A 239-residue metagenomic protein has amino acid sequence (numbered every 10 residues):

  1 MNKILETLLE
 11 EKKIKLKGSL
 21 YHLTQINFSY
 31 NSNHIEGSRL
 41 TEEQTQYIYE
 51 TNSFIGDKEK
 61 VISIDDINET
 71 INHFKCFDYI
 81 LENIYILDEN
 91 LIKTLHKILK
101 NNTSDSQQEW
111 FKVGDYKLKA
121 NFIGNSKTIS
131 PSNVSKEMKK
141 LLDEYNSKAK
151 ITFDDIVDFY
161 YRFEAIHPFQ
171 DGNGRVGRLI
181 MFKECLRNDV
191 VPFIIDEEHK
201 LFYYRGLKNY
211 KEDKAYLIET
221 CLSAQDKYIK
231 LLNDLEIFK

Functional and structural regions predicted by a protein language model:
M1-D171, R175-K239: FIC/Doc superfamily catalytic core
